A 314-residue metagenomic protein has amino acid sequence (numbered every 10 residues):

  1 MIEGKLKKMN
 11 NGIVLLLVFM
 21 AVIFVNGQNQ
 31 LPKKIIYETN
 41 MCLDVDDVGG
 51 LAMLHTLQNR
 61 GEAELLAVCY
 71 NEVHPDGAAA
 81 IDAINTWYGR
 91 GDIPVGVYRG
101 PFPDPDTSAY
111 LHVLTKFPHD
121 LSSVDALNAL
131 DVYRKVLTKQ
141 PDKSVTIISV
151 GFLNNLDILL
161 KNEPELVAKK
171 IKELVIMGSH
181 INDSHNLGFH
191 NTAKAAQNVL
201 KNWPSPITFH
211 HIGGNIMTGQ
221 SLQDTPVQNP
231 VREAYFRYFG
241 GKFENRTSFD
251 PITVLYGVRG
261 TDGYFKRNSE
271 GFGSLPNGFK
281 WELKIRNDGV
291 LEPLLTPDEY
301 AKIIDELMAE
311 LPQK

Functional and structural regions predicted by a protein language model:
M1-Q30: Bacterial Sec-dependent N-terminal signal peptides
Q28-K314: N-terminal acidic, glycine/proline-rich low-complexity segments
